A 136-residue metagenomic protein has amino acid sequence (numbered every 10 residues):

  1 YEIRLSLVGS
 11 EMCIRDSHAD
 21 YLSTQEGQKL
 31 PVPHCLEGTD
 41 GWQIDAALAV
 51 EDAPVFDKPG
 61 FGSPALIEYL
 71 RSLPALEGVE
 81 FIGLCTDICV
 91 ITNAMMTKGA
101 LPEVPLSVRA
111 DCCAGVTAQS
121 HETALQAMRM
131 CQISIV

Functional and structural regions predicted by a protein language model:
Y1-G9, C13-I14: Single conserved hydrophobic/aromatic residue that forms the stacking wall/gate of nucleotide- or nucleobase-binding
R4, S23-E26: N-terminal nucleotide/polyanion-binding subdomain common to many enzyme families
R15-D16, L84: Short, well-ordered beta-to-alpha junction loops that form the rim of enzyme active sites and present histidine/acidic
D16-D20, Q28: Early exported N-terminus immediately downstream of N-terminal targeting peptides
Q25-V136: Active-site-adjacent betaalpha module
